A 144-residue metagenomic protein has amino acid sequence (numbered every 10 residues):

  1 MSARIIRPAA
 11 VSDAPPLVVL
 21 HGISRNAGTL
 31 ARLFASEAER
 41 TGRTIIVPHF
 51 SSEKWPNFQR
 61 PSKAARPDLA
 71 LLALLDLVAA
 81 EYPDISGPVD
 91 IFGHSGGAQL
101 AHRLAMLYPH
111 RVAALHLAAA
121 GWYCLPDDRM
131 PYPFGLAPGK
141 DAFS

Functional and structural regions predicted by a protein language model:
M1-R7, A14-D90: Serine-hydrolase catalytic machinery in alpha/beta-hydrolase-like enzymes
L33-A38, Y108-H110, P133-F134: Glycine-rich, phosphate-binding/catalytic loops in enzymes
F50, H116-L125: Active-site nucleophile loop of the alpha/beta-hydrolase fold
I91-G93, A118: Short beta-strand immediately N-terminal to the catalytic nucleophile in serine-hydrolase-like folds
G93, G97, A101: Gly/Ala-rich beta-loop-alpha elbow adjacent to hydrolase catalytic centers
L100-L104, P126: Hydrolases whose catalytic domains are alpha/beta-hydrolase-1, hotdog thioesterase, or metallo-beta-lactamase-like
R103-A113: Conserved hydrolase catalytic core segment
W122-S144: The feature captures the conserved acid-bearing segment of alpha/beta-hydrolase catalytic domains
